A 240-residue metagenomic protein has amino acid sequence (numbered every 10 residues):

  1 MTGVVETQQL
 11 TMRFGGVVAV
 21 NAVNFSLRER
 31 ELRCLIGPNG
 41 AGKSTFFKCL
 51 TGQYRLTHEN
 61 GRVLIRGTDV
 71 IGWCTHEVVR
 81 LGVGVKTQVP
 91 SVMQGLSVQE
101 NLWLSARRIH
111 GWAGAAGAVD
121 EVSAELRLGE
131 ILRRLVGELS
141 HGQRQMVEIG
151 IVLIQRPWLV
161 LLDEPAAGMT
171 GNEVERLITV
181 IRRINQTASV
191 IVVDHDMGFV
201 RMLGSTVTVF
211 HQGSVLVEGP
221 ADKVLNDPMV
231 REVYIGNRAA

Functional and structural regions predicted by a protein language model:
T2-A240: Glycine-rich phosphate-binding loops of nucleotide-dependent enzymes
